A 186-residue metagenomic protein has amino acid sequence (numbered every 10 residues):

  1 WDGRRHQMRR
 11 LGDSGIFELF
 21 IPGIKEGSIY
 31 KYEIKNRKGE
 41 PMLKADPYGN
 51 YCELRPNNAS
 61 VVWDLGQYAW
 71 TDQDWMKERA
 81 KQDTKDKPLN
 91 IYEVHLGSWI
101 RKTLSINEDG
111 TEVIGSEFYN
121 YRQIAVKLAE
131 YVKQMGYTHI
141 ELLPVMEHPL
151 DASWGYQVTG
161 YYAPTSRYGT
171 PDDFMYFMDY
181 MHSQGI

Functional and structural regions predicted by a protein language model:
W1-Q7, E40-M42: Surface-exposed loop/edge segments in extracytoplasmic proteins
D2, E26-S28, G136: Short loop/turn segments at connectors of secondary-structure elements within structured domains
M8, V62, W75, Y161 (+1 more regions): Short clusters of hydrophobic/aromatic residues that line enzyme substrate/ligand-binding pockets
L11-E93, S98-F118, Q123: The feature marks proteins involved in alpha-glucan
E78-Q82, A125-G136: Short amphipathic alpha-helices and their capping/turn segments at secondary-structure boundaries
L89, K133-I140, H182-I186: Loop/turn elements at helix/coil->beta-strand transitions in domains of secreted/extracellular proteins
K102-Y119, E130-Y176: Aromatic-lined carbohydrate-binding/catalytic grooves of carbohydrate-active enzymes
F177-M181: Hydrophobic positions in alpha-helices of CheY-like receiver
